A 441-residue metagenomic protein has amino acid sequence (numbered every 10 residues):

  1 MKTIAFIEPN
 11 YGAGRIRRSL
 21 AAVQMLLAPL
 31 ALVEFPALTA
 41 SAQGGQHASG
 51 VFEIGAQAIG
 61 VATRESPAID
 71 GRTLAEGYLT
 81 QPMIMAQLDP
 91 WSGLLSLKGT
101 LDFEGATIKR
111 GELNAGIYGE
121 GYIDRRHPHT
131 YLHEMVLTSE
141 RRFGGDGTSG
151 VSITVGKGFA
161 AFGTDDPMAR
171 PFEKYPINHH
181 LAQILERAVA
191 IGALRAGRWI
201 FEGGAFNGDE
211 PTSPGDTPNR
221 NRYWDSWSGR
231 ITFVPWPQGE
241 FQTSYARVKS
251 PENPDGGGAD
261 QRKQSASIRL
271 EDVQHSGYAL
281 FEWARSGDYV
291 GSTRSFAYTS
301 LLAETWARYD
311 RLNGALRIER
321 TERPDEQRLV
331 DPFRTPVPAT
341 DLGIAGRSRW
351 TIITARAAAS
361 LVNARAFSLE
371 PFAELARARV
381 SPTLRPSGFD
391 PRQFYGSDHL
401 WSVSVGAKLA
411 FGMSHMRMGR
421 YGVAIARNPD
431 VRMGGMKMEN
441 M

Functional and structural regions predicted by a protein language model:
A40-G144, K408: Beta-barrel outer-membrane channel/assembly domains of diderm bacteria
A58-R64, P90-L94, L101-T107, K157-A161 (+10 more regions): Transmembrane beta-strands of outer-membrane beta-barrel pores
I59-I69, R110-V136, R141-T232, T340-L342: Surface-exposed coil loops of outer-membrane beta-barrel proteins
L74-P82, P128-H133, I184-A190, R195-G197 (+6 more regions): Residues that define the transmembrane beta-barrel architecture of outer-membrane proteins
T80-P90, E134-S139, A190-A196, G203 (+5 more regions): Residues on the lipid-exposed face of transmembrane beta-strands in outer-membrane beta-barrel proteins
W91-L97, G144-D146, V151-I153, A161 (+7 more regions): Repeated loop/turn-to-beta-strand initiation elements of outer-membrane beta-barrel proteins
A196-I200, G204, R222, R230-I344 (+2 more regions): Detector for outer-membrane/organellar transmembrane beta-barrel domains, recognizing the amphipathic beta-strand
G396-M441: Outer-membrane beta-barrel "beta-signal"
